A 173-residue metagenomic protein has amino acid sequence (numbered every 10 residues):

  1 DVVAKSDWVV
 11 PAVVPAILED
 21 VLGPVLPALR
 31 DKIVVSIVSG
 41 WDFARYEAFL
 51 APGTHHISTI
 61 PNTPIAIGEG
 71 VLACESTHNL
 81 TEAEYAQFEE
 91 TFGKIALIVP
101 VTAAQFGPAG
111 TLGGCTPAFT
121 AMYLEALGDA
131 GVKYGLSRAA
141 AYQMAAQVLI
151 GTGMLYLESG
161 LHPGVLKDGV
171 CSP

Functional and structural regions predicted by a protein language model:
D1-C74, H78: Rossmann-like NAD(P)(H) cofactor-binding subdomain of soluble oxidoreductases
V2, L18, S137-M144, L166: Small-residue helix-packing motif on alpha-helices
V13, V38-W41, A104, Q147 (+1 more regions): Short beta->alpha linker loops
R45-H55, V71-A109, F119-L161: Internal alpha-helical scaffold of NAD(P)-dependent oxidoreductase catalytic cores
L112: Alpha-helical membrane segments and immediately flanking helix-loop junctions that form or couple to the substrate/ion
Y156-K167, C171-P173: Mobile late-domain/C-terminal helix-loop "cap" segments that border catalytic sites or the cytosolic face
